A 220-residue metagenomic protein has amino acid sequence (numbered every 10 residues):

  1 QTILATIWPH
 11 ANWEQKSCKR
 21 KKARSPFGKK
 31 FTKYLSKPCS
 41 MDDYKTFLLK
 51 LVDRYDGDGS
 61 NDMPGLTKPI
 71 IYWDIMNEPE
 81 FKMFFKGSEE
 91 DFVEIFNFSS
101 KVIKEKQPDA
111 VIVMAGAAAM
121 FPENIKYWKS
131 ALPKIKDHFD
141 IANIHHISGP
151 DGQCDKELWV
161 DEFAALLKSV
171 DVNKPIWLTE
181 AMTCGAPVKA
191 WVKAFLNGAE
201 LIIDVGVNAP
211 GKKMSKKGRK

Functional and structural regions predicted by a protein language model:
Q1-F139, H145-G149: Substrate-binding cleft and catalytic face of glycoside hydrolase catalytic domains, especially the flexible beta-alpha
T2, V111, D140, P175-I176 (+1 more regions): Beta-sheet entry/capping signal
A115, H145, I176-M182: Acidic/histidine-rich, metal-coordinating catalytic segments
A131-A142, K193-I203: Structural recognition of alpha->loop->beta junctions
G152-K156: Active-site-proximal cofactor/substrate-binding loop regions of enzyme domains
L178-K220: Aromatic/acidic polysaccharide-binding cleft in carbohydrate-active enzymes
